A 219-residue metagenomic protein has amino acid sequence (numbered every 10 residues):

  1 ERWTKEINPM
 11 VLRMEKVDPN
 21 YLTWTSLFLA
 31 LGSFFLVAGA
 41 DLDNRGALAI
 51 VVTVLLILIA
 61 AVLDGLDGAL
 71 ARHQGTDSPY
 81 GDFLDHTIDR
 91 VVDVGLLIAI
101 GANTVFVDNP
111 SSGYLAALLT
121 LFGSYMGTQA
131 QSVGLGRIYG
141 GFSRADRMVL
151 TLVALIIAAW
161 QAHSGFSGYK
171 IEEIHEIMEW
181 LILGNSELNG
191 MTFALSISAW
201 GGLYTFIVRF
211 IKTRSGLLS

Functional and structural regions predicted by a protein language model:
E1-L12, H86, R90-S219: A feature for the membrane-embedded catalytic helix bundles of lipid/isoprenoid biosynthetic enzymes
R13, A69-H73, Q129: Membrane-interface helix caps of multi-pass small-molecule transporters
R13-T23: Histidine- and aromatic-rich ligand-binding microenvironments
Y21-Y80, D108-L118, L181-L203: Membrane-embedded alpha-helical segments that form the functional core of polytopic membrane enzymes, especially those
A40, D82-D85, D89: Short amphipathic alpha-helical leader/targeting segments
